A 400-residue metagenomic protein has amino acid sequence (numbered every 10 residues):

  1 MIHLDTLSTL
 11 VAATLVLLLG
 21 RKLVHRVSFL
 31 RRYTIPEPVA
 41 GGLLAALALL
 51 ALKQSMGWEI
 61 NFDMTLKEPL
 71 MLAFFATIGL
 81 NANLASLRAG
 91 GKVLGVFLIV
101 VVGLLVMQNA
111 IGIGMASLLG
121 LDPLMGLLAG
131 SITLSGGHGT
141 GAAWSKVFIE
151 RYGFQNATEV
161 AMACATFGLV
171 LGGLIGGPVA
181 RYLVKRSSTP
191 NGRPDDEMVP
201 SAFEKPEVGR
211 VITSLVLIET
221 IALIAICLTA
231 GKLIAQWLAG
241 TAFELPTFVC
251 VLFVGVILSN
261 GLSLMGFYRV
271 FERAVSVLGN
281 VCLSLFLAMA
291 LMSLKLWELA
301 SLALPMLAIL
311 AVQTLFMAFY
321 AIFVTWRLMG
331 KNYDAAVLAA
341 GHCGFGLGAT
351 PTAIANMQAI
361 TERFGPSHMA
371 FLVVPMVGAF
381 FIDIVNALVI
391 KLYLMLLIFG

Functional and structural regions predicted by a protein language model:
M1-T6, F29-I35, G57-K67, N156-C164 (+3 more regions): Interfacial loop-to-helix junctions that mark the boundaries of transmembrane helices in multi-pass membrane
I2-L15, N61-F74, L124-S131, A242-V254 (+3 more regions): Structural signature of hydrophobic alpha-helical transmembrane segments
V16, L43-A51, D63-G91, L252-L262 (+1 more regions): Hydrophobic transmembrane alpha-helices of secondary-active transporters and Na+-translocating membrane complexes
V16-L17, L169-L264: Membrane-embedded hairpin module used as a gating/binding unit in multi-pass transport and secretion proteins
L19-R31, T77-A89, V179, I257-E272 (+1 more regions): C-terminal ends of transmembrane helices
N83-I113, T166, I221, V277 (+1 more regions): Entry/N-cap segments of selected transmembrane alpha helices and their immediately preceding amphipathic helices
G114-L121, A165-E204, F323-Y333, G378-G400: Juxtamembrane and boundary regions of transmembrane helices in multi-pass small-molecule transporters and channels
M115-V160, F167, V179, P194-D195 (+1 more regions): Alpha-helical membrane segments and immediately flanking helix-loop junctions that form or couple to the substrate/ion
